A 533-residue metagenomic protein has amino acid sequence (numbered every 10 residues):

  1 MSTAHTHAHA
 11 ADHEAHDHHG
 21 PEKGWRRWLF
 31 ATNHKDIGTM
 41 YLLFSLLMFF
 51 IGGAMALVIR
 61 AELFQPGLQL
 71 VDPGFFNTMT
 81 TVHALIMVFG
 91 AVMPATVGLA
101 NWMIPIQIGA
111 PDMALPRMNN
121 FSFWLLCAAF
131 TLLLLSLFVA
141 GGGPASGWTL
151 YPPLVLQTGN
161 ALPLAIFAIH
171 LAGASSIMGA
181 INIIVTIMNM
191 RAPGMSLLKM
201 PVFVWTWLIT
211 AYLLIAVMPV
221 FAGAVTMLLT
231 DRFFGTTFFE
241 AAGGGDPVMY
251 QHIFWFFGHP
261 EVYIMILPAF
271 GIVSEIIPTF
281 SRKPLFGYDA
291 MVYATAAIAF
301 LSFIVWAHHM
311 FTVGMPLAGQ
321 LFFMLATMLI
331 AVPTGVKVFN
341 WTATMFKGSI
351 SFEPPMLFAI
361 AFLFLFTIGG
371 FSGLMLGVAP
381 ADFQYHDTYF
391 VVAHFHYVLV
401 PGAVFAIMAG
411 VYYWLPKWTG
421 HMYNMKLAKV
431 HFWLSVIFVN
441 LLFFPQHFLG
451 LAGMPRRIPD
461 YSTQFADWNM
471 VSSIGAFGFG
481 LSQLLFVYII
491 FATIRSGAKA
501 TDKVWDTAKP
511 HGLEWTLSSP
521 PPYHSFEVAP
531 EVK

Functional and structural regions predicted by a protein language model:
S2-K533: Membrane-embedded and interfacial regions of multi-pass energy-transducing membrane proteins
